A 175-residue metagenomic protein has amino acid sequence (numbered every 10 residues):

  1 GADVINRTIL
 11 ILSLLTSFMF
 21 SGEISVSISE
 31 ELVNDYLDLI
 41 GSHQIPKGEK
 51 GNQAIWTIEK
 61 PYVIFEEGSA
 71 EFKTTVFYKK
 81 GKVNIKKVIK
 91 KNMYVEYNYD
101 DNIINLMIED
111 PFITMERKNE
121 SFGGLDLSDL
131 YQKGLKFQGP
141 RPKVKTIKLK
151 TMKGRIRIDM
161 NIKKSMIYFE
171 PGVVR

Functional and structural regions predicted by a protein language model:
G1-A2, I158: Intrinsic disorder/low-complexity signal
A2-T8: Positively charged n-region of N-terminal signal peptides that target proteins for export
T8-M19: Sec-dependent N-terminal signal peptides
S21-R175: Extracellular/lumenal and peripheral-membrane lipid-interaction modules
